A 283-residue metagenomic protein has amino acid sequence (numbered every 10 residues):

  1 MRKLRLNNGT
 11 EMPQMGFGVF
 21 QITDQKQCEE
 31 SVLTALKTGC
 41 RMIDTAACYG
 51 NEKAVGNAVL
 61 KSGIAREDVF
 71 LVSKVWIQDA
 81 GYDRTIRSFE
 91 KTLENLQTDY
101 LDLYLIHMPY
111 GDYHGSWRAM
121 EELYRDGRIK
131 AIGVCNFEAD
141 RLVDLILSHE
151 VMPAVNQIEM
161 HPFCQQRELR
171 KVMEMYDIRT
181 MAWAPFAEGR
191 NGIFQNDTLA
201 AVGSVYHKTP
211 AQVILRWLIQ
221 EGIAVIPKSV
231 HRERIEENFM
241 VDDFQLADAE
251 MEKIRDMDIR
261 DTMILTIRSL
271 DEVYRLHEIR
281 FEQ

Functional and structural regions predicted by a protein language model:
M1-L4, K53, N57-V59, F89-K91 (+2 more regions): Alpha-helical scaffolding within the catalytic cores of extracellular/periplasmic polymer-degrading hydrolases
M1-V69, F186, F281-Q283: N-terminal binding-site loop/beta-alpha segment at the start of enzyme catalytic domains that lines or forms
I22-K26, T45-A54, Q78-D83, P109-H114 (+2 more regions): Acidic-and-aromatic substrate-binding clefts and catalytic sites of carbohydrate-active enzymes
T23-A35, G81-N95, G115, L142: Short, acidic/polar
C40, T98-L101, I129, P153: A structural motif
R66-D79, D102-P109, N136: A short, structured active-site edge motif that brings together acidic residues
T85-L105, E122-D126: CE4/NodB-like, metal-dependent polysaccharide N-deacetylase domain that modifies extracellular/periplasmic N-acetylated
M108-Q283: Beta/alpha (TIM)-barrel catalytic core signal, keyed to glycine-rich beta->alpha loops juxtaposed to Asp/Glu that bind
